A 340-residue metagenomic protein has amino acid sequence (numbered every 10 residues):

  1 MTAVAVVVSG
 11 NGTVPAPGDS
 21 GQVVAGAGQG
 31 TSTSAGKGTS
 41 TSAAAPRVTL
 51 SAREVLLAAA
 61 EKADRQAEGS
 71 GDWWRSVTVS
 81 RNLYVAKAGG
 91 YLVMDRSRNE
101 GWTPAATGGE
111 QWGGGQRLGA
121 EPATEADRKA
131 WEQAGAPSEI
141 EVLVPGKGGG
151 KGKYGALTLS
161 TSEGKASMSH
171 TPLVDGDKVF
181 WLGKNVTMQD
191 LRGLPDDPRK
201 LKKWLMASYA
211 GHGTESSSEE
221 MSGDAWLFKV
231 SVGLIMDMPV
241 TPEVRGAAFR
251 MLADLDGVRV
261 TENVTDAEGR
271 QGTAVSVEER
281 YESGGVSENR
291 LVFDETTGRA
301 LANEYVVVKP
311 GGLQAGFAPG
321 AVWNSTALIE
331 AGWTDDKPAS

Functional and structural regions predicted by a protein language model:
T2-S340: Intrinsically disordered, low-complexity prosegments and terminal tails associated with secretory/extracytoplasmic
